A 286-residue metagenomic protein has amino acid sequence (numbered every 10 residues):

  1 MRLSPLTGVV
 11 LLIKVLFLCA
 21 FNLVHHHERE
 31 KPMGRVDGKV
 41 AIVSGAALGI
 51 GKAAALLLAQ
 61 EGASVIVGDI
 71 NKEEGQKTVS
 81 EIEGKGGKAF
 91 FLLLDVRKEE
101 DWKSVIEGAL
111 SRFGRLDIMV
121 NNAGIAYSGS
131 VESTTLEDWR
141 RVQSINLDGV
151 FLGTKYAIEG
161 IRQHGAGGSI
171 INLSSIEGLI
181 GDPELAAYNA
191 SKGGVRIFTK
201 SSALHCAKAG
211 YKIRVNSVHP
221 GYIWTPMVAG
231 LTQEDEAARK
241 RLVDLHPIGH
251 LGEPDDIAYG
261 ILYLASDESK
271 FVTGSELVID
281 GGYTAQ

Functional and structural regions predicted by a protein language model:
K14-V15, I180, I248, I261-L262 (+1 more regions): Short C-terminal tail/terminal secondary-structure segment of NAD(P)H-dependent dehydrogenase/reductase domains
G34-I66: Canonical Rossmann dinucleotide-binding motif of NAD(H)/NADP(H)-dependent dehydrogenases/reductases, specifically
S130-V131, T135-Q143, A238, L242: Substrate-binding pocket helix/loop in short-chain dehydrogenase/reductase
T154, S191, T199: Active-site helix of classical SDR
E159, L204-K208, K270: Alpha-helical segment proximal to the catalytic Tyr-Lys
S175: Residue(s) in the substrate-gating loop at a strand-loop-helix junction that position the organic substrate next
K212-R214, V272-G274: Short, small/polar-rich loop/turn modules that mediate ligand/substrate recognition or access, typified
